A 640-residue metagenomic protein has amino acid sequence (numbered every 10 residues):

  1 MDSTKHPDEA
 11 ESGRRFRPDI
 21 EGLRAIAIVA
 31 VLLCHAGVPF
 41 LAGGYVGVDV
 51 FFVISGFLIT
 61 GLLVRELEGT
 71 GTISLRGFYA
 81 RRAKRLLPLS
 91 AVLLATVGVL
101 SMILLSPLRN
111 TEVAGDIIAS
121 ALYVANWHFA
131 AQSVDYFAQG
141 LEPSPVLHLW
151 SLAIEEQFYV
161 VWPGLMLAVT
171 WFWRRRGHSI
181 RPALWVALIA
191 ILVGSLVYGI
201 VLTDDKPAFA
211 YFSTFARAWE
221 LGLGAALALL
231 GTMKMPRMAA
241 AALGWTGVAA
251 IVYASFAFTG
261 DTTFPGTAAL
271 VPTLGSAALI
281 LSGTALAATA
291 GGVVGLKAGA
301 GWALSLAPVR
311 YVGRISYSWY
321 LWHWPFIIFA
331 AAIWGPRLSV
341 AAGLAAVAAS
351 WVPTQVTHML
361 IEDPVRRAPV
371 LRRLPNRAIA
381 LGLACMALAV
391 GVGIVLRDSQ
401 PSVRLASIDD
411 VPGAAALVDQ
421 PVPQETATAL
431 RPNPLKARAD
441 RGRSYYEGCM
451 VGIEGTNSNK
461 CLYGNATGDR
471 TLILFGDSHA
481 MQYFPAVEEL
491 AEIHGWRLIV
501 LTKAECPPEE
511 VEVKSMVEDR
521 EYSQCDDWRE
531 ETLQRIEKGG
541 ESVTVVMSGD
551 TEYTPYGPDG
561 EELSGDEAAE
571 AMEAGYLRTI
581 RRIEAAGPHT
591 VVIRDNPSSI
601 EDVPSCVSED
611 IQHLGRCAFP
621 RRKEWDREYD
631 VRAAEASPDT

Functional and structural regions predicted by a protein language model:
D2-P375, I379-L381, C385-G393: Membrane-interface helix/loop caps of multi-pass membrane proteins
G260, W334-A341, A348-V352, M359 (+1 more regions): Extracellular/periplasmic envelope-modification machinery, especially enzymes that add or remove acyl/ester groups on
